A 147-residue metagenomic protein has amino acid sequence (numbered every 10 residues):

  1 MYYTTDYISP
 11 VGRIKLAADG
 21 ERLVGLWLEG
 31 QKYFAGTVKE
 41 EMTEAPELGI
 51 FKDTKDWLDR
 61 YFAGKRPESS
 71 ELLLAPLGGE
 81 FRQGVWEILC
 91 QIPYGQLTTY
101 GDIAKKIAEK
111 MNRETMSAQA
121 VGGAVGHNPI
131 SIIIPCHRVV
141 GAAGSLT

Functional and structural regions predicted by a protein language model:
M1-S70, V140-T147: Low-complexity, small/basic-enriched stretches that occur predominantly at protein N-termini or linker tails
Y3-R13, G64-T147: Nucleic acid-binding interface residues in structured DNA/RNA-binding domains, emphasizing the DNA-engaging scaffolds
